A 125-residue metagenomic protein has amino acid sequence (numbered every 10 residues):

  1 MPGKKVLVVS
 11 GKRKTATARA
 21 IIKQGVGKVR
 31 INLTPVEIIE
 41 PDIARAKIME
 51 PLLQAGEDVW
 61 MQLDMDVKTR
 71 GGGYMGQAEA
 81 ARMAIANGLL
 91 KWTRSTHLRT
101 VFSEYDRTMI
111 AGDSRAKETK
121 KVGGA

Functional and structural regions predicted by a protein language model:
P2-K14, A18-R70, E79-A125: Structured, basic alpha/beta domains of bacterial-type, RNA-associated proteins
